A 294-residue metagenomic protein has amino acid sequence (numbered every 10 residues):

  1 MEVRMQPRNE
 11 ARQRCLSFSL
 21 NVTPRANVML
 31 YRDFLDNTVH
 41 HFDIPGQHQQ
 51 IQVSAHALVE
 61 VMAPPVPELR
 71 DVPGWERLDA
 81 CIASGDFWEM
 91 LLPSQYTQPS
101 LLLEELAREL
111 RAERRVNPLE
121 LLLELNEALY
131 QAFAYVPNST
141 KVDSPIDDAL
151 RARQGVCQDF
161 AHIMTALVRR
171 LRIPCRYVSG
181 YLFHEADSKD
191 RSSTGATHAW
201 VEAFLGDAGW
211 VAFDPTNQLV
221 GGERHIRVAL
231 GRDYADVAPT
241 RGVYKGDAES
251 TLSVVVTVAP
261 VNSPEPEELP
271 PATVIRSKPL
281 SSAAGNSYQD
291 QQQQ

Functional and structural regions predicted by a protein language model:
M1-G155, R170-Q294: Mixed-charge, low-complexity segments
D159-L167: Short amphipathic alpha-helical face segments that pack within enzyme cores and frequently flank/anchor catalytic
